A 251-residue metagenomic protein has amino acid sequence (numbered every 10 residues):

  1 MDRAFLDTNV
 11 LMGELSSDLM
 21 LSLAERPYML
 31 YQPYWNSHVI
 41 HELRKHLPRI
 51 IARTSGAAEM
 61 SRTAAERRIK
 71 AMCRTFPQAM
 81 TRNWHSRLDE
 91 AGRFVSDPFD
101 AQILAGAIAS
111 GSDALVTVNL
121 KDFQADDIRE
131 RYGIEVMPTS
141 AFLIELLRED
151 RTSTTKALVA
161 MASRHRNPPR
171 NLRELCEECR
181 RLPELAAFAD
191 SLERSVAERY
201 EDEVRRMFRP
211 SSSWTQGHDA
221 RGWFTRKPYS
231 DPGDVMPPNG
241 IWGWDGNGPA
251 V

Functional and structural regions predicted by a protein language model:
M1-L21: Metal-dependent nucleic-acid phosphoesterase active-site entry motif
S16, F99-D100: Amphipathic coiled-coil/heptad-repeat helices and related helical stalk/stem segments that mediate oligomerization
S16-T54: PIN/NYN-family metal-dependent endoribonuclease catalytic core
A57-R93: A charged nuclease-like catalytic/ligand-binding cleft shared by nucleic-acid processing domains
D100-E135: Acidic, metal-binding active-site segment of PIN/NYN-like and related structure-specific nucleases
K121-R206: Acidic, PIN/NYN-like endoribonuclease modules and their adjacent C-terminal/linker elements
R209-A220, R226-S230: IQ-motif-like calmodulin-binding regions
G233-V251: Long, low-complexity, intrinsically disordered segments
